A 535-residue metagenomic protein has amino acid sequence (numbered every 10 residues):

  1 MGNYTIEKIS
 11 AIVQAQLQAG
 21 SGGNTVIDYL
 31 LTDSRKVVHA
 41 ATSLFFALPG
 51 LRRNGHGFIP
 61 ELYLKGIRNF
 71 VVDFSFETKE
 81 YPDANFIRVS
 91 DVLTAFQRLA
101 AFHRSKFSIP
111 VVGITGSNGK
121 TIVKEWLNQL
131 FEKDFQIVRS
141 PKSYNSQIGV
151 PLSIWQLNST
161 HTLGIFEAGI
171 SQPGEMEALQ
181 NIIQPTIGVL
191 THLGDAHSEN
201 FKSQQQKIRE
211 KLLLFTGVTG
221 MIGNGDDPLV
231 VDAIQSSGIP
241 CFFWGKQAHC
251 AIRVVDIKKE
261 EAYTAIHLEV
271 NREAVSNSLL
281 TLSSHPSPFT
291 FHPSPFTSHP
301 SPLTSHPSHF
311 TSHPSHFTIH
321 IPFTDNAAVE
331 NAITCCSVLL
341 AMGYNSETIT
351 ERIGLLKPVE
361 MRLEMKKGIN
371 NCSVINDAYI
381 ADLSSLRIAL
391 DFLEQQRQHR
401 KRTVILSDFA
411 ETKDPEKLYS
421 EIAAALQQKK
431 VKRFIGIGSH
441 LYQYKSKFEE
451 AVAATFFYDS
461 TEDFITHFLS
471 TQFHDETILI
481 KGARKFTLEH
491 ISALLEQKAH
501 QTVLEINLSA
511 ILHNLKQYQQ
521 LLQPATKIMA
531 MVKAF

Functional and structural regions predicted by a protein language model:
M1-R98, L279, H285-H292, F296-P300 (+11 more regions): N-terminal leader/targeting and accessory segments in enzymes
I12-V13, F76-P82, I187-S373, H399-R400 (+3 more regions): Acidic, Mg2+-coordinating active-site environments of NTP-dependent enzymes
K36-A47, I148, L152-G164, T186-G188 (+2 more regions): Mobile, glycine- and charge-enriched loop segments and immediately flanking short secondary-structure elements within
A95-G225, V230-I239, L280, H299 (+8 more regions): Phosphate-binding loop of NTP-binding sites
I114, E360-E364, L386, L390 (+3 more regions): ATP-dependent carboxylate/acyl-activation modules
K207, S373-G436, Y442-Q443: AMP-binding/adenylate-forming catalytic core of the ANL superfamily
E476, F486-F535: A charged N-terminal "starter" segment
